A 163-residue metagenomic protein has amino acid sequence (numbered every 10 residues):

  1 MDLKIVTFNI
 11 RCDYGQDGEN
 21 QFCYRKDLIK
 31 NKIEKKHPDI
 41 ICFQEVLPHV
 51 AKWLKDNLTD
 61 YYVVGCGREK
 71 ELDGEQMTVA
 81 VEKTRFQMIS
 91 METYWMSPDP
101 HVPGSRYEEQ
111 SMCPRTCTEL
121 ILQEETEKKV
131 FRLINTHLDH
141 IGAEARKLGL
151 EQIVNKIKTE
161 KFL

Functional and structural regions predicted by a protein language model:
M1-N57, R68-E75, E151: N-terminal, active-site-proximal structural segment of metallo-dependent hydrolase catalytic domains
D17-Q21, Y107, A143-K147: Short, solvent-exposed loop/turn segments at secondary-structure boundaries
F22-K26, C113, R146: A conditional alpha-helix N-cap/helix-loop micro-motif detector
I40-I134, L138: Structured beta-strand-rich core segments of catalytic domains in phosphoester-bond hydrolases
A143-L163: A long, amphipathic alpha-helix that forms part of the scaffold/cap immediately adjacent to metal-dependent active
